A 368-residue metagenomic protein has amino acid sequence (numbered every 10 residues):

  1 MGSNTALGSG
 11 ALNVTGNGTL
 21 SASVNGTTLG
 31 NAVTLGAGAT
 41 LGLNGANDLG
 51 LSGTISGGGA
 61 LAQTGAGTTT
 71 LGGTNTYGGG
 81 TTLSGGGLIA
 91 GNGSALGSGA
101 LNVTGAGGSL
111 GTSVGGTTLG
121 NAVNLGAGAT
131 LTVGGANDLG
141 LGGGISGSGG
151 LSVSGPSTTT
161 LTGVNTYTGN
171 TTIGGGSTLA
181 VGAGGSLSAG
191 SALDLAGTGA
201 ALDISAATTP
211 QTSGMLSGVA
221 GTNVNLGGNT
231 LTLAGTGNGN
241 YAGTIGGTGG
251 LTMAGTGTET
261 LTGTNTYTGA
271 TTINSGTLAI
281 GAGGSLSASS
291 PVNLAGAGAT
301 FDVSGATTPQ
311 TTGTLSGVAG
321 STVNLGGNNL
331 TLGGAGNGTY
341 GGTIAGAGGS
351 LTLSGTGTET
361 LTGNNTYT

Functional and structural regions predicted by a protein language model:
M1-G10, L35-S98, L125-S191, G218-P291 (+1 more regions): Extracellular repeat-rich scaffold modules on cell surfaces
G2-N4, S213, T312: Surface-exposed interfaces of beta-sheet-rich extracellular modules
V14-N17, G105, G155, G197 (+3 more regions): Trimeric beta-solenoid/beta-helix "fiber body" segments of extracellular/virion adhesins and depolymerases
L20: Conserved glycine-bearing catalytic or ligand-binding loops at nucleotide- and phosphate-handling centers of large
N25-A32, G115-A122: Short, surface-exposed beta-strand/loop segments
L71, G107-S109, L161, T212 (+4 more regions): Extracellular beta-solenoid/beta-roll
